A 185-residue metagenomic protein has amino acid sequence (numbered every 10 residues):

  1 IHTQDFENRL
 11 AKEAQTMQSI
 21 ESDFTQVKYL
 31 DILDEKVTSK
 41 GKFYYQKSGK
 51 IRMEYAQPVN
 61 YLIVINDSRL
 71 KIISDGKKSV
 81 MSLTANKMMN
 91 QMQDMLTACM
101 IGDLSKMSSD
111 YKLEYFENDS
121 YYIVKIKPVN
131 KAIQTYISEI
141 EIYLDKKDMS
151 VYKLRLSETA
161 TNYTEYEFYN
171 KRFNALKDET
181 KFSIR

Functional and structural regions predicted by a protein language model:
I1-Q4: Boundary of Sec targeting at the N-terminus
F6, K12-S19, D23, K28-Y29 (+3 more regions): Flexible, processing/modification-adjacent segments and terminal tails in exported/periplasmic/extracellular proteins
Q18-Q26, S39-F43, G49-M53: One face of beta-strands
T38-K40, P58-V59, N66, T135-E139 (+1 more regions): Short, surface-exposed coil-to-beta transition loops
K42-D94, T164: An acidic-aromatic
M81, L104-R185: Gly/Pro-enriched, hydrophobic low-complexity segments that function as extracytoplasmic propeptides/linkers
